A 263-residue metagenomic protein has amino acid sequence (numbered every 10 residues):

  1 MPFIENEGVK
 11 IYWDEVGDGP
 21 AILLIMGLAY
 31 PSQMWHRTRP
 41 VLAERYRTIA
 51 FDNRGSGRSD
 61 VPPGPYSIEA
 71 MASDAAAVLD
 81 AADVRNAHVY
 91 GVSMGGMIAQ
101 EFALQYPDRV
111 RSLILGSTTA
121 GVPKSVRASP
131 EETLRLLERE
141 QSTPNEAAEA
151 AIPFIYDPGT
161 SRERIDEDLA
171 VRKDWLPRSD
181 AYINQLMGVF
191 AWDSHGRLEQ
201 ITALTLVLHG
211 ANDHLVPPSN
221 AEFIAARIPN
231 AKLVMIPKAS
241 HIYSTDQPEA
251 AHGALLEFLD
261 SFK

Functional and structural regions predicted by a protein language model:
E7-V61: Conserved HGGG/HGGXW glycine-rich cap/lid loop of the alpha/beta-hydrolase fold
A50-Y90, G253: Active-site loop/oxyanion-hole signature of alpha/beta-hydrolase fold enzymes
G91, G95, A99: Gly/Ala-rich beta-loop-alpha elbow adjacent to hydrolase catalytic centers
Q100, L104-Q105, R111-E140: Flexible "cap/lid" loop of the alpha/beta hydrolase fold
S125, N145-R197: Conserved alpha/beta-hydrolase catalytic His-Asp/Glu region
I201, V207-H209: Short beta-strand/loop motif that positions the catalytic acidic residue of the alpha/beta-hydrolase fold
N212-V216: Acidic catalytic loop of the alpha/beta-hydrolase fold
A231-K263: Catalytic active-site module of serine/aspartate enzymes centered on a nucleophile-bearing elbow/loop
